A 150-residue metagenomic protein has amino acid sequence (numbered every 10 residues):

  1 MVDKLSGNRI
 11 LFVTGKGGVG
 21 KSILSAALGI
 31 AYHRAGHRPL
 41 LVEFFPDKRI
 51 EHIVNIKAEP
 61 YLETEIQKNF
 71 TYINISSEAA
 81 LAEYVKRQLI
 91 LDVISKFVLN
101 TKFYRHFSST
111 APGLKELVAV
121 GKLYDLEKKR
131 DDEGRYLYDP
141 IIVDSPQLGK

Functional and structural regions predicted by a protein language model:
M1-F12, V19, L24-I30, R34-K150: Flexible phosphate-sensing "switch/lid" loops adjacent to ATP/NTP-binding sites across phosphate-transfer
